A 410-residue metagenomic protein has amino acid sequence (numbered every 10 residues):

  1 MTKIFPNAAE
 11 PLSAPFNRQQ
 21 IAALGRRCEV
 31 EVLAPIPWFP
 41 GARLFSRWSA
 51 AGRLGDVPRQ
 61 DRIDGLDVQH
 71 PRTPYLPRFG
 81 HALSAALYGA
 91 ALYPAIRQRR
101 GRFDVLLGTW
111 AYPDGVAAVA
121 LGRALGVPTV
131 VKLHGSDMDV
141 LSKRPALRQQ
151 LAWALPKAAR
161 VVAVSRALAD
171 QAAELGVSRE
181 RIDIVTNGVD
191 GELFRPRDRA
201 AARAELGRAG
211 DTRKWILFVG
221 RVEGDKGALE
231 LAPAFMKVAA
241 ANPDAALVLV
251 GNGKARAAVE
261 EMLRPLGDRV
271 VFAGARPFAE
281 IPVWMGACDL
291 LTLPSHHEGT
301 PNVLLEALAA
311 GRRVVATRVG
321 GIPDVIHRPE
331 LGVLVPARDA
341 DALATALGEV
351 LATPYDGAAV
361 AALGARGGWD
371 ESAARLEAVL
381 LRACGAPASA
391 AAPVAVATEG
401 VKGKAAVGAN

Functional and structural regions predicted by a protein language model:
L54-R59, R195-A209: A short helix/loop element that forms part of the nucleotide-sugar donor recognition site in Leloir-type
A167, G188: Carbohydrate-associated surface elements
A209-K226, A232-M236: Conserved donor-binding/catalytic core segment of Leloir-type glycosyltransferases
E260-R276: Nucleotide-activated donor-binding/catalytic signature segment of Leloir-type glycosyltransferases, i.e., the conserved
A275-R276, V283-C288: Short alpha-helical donor nucleotide-sugar binding micro-motif in glycosyltransferases
H296: Aromatic "clamp/platform" in nucleotide-sugar-dependent glycosyltransferases that forms part of the donor/acceptor
R313-A316: Short hydrophobic beta-strand element within catalytic cores of glycosyltransferases and related nucleotide-activated
R328-P329, V333-A340, E349-P354: Conserved acidic donor-binding segment of nucleotide-sugar-dependent glycosyltransferases
